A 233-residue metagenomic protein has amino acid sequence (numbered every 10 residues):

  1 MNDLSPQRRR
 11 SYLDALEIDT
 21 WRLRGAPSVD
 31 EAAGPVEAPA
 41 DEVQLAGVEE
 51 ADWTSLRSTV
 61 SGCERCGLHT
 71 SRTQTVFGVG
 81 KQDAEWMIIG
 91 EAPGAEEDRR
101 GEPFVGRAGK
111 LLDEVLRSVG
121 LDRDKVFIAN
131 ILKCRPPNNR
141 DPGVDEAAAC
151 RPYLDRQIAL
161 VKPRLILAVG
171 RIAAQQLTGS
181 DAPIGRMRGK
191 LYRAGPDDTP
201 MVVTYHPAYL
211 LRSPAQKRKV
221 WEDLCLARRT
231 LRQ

Functional and structural regions predicted by a protein language model:
N2-Q233: A polyanion-binding, active-site-adjacent surface
